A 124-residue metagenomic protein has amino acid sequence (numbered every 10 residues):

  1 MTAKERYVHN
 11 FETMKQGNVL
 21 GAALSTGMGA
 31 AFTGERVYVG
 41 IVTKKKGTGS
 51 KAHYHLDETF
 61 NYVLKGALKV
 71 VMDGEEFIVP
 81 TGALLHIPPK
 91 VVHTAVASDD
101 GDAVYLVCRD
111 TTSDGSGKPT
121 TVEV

Functional and structural regions predicted by a protein language model:
M1-R36, T120-V124: A short, N-terminal "cap"/entry segment at the start of jelly-roll beta-barrel domains of the cupin/DSBH fold
A23-S25, G40-Y54, P89: Conserved short histidine dyad/triad with adjacent acidic residue
A30-A31, G49-H55, V96-S98: Short histidine-centered beta-strand/loop micro-motifs that create catalytic or ligand/metal-coordination sites
V42-K44, Y54-V70, C108: Short, conserved beta-strand element in jelly-roll/cupin
F60, A67-K69, E76, V92 (+1 more regions): Structural motif
G74-P89: Short acidic-glycine-tyrosine-enriched beta hairpin
P89-G115: Ligand-binding loop in jelly-roll beta-barrel domains
